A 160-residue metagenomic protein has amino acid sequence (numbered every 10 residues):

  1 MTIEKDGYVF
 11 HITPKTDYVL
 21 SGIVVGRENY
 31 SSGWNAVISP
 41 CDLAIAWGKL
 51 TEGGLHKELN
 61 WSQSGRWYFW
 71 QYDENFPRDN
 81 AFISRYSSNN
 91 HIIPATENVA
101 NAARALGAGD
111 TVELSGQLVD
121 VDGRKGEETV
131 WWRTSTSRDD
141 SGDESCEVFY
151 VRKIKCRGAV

Functional and structural regions predicted by a protein language model:
M1-V160: OB-fold and OB-like single-stranded nucleic-acid-recognition modules and their adjacent interaction interfaces
